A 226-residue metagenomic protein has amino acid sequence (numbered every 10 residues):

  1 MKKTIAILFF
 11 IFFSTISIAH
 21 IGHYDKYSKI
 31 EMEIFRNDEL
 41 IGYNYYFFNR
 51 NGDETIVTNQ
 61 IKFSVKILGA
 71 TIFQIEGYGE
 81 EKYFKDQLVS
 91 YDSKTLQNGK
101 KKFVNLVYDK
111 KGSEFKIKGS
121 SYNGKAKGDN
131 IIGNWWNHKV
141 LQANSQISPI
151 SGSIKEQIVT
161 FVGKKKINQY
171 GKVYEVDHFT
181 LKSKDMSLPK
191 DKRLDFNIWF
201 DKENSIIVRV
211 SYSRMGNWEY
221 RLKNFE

Functional and structural regions predicted by a protein language model:
T4-F13: Sec-dependent N-terminal signal peptides
I11, N49, N123-H138, F200: General structural signal for secondary-structure boundaries
F13-A19: C-terminal segment of classical bacterial N-terminal signal peptides
H20-Y108, K139-E226: Acidic, serine/threonine-rich low-complexity disordered tracts
S93-W135: Hydrophobic, well-structured mid-protein blocks that either form specific transmembrane helices
